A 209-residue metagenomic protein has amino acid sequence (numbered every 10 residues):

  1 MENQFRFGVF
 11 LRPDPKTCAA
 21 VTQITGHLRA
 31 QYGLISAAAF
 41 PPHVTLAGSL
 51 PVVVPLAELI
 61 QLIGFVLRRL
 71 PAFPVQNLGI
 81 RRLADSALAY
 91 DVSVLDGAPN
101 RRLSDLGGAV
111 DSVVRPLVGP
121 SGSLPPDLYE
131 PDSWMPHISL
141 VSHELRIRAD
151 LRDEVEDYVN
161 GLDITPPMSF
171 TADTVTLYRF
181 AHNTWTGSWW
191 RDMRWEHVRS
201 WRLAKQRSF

Functional and structural regions predicted by a protein language model:
M1-L83, V92-L95, N100-T174, H182-F209: Basic, often amphipathic N-terminal segments
